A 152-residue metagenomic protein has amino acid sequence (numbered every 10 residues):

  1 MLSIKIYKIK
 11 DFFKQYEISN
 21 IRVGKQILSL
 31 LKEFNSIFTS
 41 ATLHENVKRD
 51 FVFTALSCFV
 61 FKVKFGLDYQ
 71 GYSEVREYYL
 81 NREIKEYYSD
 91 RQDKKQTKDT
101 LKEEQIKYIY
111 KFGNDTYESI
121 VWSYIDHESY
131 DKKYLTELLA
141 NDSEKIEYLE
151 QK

Functional and structural regions predicted by a protein language model:
M1-F51: Conserved AAA+ ATPase small/helical "lid" subdomain
E45-K152: Extended alpha-helical coiled-coil/bundle linker/stalk regions that scaffold oligomerization and domain organization
